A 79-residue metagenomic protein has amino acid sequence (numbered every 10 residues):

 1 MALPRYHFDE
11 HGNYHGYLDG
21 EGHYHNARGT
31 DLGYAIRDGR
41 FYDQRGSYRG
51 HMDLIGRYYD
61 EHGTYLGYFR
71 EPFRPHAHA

Functional and structural regions predicted by a protein language model:
M1-A79: Repetitive, compositionally biased segments used for assembly/scaffolding
